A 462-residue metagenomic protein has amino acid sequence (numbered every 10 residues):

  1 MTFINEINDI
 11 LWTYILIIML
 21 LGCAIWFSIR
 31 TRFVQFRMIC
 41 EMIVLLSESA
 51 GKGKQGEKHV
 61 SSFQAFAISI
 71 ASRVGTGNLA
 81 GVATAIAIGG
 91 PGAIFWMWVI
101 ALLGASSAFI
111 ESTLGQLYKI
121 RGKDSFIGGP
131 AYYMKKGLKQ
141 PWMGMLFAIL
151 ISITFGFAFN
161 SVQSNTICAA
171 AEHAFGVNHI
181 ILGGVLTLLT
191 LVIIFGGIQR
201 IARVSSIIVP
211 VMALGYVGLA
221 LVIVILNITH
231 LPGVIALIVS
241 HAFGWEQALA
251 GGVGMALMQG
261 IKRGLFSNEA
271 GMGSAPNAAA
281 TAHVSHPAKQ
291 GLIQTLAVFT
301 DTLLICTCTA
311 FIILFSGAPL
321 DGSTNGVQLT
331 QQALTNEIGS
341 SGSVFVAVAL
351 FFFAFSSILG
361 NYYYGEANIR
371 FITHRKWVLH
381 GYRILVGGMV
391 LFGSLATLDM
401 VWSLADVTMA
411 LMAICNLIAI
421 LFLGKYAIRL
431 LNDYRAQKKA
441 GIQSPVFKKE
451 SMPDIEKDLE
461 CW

Functional and structural regions predicted by a protein language model:
M1-T76, A87-G92, L391, F422-W462: N-terminal alpha-helical transmembrane segments of multi-pass membrane transport and channel/translocase proteins
N5, D9-L45, A87-D124, T300-C306 (+1 more regions): Extracellular loop-to-transmembrane helix junctions
M19-W26, T31-I43, N165-A171, N178-L226 (+2 more regions): Membrane-interface loop-to-helix entry segments
C23-S28, I100-D124, P130-N165, A169-I194 (+1 more regions): Helix-loop-helix module between adjacent transmembrane segments
R30-Q35, G77-V82, P91, F155-C168 (+5 more regions): Transmembrane helix-loop junctions in multi-pass membrane proteins
F33-V60, T84-I94, S106-L138, P319-E337 (+2 more regions): Flexible loop linkers connecting adjacent transmembrane helices in multi-pass alpha-helical membrane transporters
G53-I88, L114-L117, K123-A131, K135 (+2 more regions): Alpha-helical membrane segments and immediately flanking helix-loop junctions that form or couple to the substrate/ion
I110-Y118, K123, L219-L237, G251 (+2 more regions): Extracellular/periplasmic helix-exit of transmembrane alpha-helices
